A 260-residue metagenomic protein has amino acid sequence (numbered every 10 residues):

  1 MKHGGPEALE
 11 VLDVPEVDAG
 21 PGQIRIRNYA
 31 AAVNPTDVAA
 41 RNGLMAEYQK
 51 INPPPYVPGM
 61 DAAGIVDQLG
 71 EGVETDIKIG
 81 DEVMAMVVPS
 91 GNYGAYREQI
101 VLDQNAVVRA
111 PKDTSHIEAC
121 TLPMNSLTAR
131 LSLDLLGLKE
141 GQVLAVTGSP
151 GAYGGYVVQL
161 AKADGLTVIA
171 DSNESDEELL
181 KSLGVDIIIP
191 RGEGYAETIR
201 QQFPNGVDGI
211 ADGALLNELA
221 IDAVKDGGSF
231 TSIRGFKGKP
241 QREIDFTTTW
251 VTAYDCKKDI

Functional and structural regions predicted by a protein language model:
P15-A32, M45-P89: Glycine-rich beta-strand-centered segment in the early N-terminal region that forms part of a ligand/cofactor-binding
I51, M60, M84-G148: NAD(P)H dinucleotide-binding glycine-rich loop of Rossmann-like/cofactor-binding domains, especially the beta1-alpha1
D81-E82, Q99, V143, A163 (+2 more regions): Residue-level marker of beta-strand positions
N92, A214-I260: Glycine-rich phosphate-binding loop and adjacent beta-alpha segment of Rossmann(oid) nucleotide-cofactor-binding
L122-E193: Mid-domain Rossmann-like dinucleotide-binding core that forms the NAD(H)/NADP(H) cofactor-binding site
G194-N205: Short amphipathic alpha-helix with an adjacent loop that forms part of the alpha/beta core around
